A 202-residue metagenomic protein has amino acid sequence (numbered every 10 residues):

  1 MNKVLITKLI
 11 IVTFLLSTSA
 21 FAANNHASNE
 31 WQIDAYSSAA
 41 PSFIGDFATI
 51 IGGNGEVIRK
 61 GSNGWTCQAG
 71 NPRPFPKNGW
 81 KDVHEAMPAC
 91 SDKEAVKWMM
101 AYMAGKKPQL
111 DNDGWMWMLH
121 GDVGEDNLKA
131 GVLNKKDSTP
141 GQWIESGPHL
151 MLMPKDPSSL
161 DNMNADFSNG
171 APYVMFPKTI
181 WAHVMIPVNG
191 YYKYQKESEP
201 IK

Functional and structural regions predicted by a protein language model:
M1-I10: Bacterial N-terminal signal peptides that target proteins for export
N2, A20-F21: Hydrophobic alpha-helical packing segments in soluble, helical-rich domains
L5, F14, N25-S28: Intrinsically disordered, low-complexity Ser/Thr/Pro-rich tracts
L9-S17: Bacterial N-terminal signal peptides
A23-K202: Primary mode marks residue(s) on the alpha4-beta5-alpha5 output face of response regulator receiver
